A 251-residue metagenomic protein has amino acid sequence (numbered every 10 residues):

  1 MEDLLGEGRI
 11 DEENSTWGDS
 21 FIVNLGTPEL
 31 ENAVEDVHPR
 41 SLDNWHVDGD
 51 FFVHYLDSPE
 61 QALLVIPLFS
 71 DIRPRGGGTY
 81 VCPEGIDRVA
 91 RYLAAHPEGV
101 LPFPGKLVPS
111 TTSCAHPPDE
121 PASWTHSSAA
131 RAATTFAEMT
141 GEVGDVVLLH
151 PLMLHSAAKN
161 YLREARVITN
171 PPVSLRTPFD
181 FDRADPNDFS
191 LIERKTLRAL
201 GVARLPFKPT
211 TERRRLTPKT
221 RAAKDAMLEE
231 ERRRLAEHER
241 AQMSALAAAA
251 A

Functional and structural regions predicted by a protein language model:
M1-V143, S156-A165, P171-P178, A249-A251: Non-heme Fe(II) oxygenase catalytic core, chiefly the N-lobe of the double-stranded beta-helix
A94-V100, P104-V108, A122, H126-S127 (+2 more regions): Non-heme Fe(II)/2-oxoglutarate
